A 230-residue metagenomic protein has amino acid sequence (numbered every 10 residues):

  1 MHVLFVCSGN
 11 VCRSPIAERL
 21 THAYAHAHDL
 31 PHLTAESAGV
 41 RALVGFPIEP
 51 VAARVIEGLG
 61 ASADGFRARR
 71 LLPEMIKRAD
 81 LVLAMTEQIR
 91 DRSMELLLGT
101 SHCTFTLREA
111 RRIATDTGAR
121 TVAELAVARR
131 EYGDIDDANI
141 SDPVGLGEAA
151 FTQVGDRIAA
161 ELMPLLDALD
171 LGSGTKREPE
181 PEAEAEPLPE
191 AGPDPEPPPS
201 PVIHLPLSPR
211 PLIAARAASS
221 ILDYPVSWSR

Functional and structural regions predicted by a protein language model:
M1-R230: Short polar/charged helix/loop
